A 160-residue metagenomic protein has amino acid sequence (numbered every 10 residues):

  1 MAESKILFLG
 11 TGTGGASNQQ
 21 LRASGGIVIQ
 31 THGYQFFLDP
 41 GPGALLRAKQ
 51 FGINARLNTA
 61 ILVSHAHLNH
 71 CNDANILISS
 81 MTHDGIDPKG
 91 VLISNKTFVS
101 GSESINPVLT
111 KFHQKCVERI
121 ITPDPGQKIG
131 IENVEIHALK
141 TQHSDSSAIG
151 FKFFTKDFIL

Functional and structural regions predicted by a protein language model:
A2-F51, S147-L160: Conserved beta-strand hairpin/beta-sheet module of binuclear metal-dependent hydrolase folds, prominently
E3, G90-A148, F154-K156: Metallo-beta-lactamase
G14, N69, K128: Active-site loop signature of alpha/beta-hydrolase-fold enzymes
R22-S24, R56, D87, K115 (+1 more regions): Short connector loops at helix/strand junctions that flank enzyme active sites, especially segments positioning acidic
F36, L68-N69, S100: Glycine-/small-residue-rich active-site loops that bind phosphorylated ligands and cofactors
P42-I93: Active-site metal-binding motif and surrounding structural segment of the metallo-beta-lactamase
